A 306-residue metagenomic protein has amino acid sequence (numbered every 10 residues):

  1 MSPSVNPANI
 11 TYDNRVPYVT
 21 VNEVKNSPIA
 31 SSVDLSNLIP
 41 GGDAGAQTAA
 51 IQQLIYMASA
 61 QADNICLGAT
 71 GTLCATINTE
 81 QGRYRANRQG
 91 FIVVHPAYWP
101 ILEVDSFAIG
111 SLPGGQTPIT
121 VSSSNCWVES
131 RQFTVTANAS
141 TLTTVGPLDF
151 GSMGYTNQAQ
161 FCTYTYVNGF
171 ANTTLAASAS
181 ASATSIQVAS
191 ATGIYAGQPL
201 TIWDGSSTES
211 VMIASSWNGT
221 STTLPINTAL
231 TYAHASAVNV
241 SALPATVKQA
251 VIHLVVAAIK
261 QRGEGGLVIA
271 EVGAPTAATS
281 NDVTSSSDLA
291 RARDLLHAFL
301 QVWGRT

Functional and structural regions predicted by a protein language model:
M1-T306: Divalent metal-cofactor coordination and adjacent catalytic microenvironments
